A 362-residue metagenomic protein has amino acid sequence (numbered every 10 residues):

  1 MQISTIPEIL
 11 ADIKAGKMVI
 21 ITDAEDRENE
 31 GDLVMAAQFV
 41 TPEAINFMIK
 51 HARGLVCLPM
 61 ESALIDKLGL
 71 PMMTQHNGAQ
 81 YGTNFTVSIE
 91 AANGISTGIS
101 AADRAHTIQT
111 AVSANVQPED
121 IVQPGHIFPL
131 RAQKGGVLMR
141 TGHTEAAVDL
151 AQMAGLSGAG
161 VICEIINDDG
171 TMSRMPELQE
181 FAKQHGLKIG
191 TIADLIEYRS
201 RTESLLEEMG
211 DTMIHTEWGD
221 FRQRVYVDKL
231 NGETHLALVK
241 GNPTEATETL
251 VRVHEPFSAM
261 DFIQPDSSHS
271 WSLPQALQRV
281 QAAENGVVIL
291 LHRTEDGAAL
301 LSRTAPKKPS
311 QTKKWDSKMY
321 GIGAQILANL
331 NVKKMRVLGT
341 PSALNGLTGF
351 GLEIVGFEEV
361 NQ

Functional and structural regions predicted by a protein language model:
M1-Q362: Catalytic domains of riboflavin
